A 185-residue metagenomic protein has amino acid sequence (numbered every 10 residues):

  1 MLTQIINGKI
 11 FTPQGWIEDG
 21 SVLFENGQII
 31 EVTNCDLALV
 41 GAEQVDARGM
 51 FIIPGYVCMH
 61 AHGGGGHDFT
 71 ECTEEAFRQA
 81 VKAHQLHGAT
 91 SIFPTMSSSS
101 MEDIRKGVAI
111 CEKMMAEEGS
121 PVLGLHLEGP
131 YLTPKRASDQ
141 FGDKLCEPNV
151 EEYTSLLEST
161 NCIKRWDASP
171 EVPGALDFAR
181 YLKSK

Functional and structural regions predicted by a protein language model:
M1-L39: N-terminal metal-binding scaffold of metallo-dependent hydrolase/deaminase domains
T3-N7, A38-E74, R78, K82: Replace "His-x-His-based motif
G8, V22, G27, G49 (+4 more regions): Divalent metal-coordination and catalytic microenvironments
V40-R48, G107-G119: Short amphipathic alpha-helices and their capping/turn segments at secondary-structure boundaries
R48, C72-A76, K144-E151, P170-G174: Short secondary-structure boundary/capping elements
H62, R78-G107, S120-T133, T160-E171 (+3 more regions): Divalent metal-dependent hydrolysis catalytic cores, especially in the metallo-beta-lactamase
F69, E102-C111, S138: Metal-dependent catalytic neighborhoods of phosphoester/phosphodiester hydrolases
T133-T160: Conserved phosphate-binding/catalytic loop of the ribokinase/pfkB sugar-kinase fold
